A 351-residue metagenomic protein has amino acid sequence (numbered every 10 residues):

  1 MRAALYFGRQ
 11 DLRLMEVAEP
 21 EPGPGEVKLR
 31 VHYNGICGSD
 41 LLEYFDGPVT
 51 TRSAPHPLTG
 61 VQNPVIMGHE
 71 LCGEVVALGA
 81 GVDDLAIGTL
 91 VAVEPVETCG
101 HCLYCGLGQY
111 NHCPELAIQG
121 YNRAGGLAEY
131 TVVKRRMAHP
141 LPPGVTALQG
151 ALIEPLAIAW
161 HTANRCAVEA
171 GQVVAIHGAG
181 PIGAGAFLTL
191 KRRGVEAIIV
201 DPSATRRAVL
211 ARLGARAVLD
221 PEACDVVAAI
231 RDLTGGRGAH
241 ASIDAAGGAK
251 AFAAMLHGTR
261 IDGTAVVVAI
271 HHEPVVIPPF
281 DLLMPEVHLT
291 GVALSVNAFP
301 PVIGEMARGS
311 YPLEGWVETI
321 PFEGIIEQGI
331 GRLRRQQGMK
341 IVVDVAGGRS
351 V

Functional and structural regions predicted by a protein language model:
R2, E16, R30, C72-E74 (+1 more regions): Residues located in well-ordered beta-strands
P20-N34, V49-L103, P142-G144: Glycine-rich beta-strand-centered segment in the early N-terminal region that forms part of a ligand/cofactor-binding
P57-H69, E97-H177: NAD(P)H dinucleotide-binding glycine-rich loop of Rossmann-like/cofactor-binding domains, especially the beta1-alpha1
V145-A223, A228: Mid-domain Rossmann-like dinucleotide-binding core that forms the NAD(H)/NADP(H) cofactor-binding site
C166, R212-H288, R349-V351: Glycine-rich cofactor phosphate-binding loops and adjacent beta1-alpha1 units of small-molecule cofactor enzyme domains
D201, A269, A293: Conserved acidic E/D residue at the C-terminus of a beta-strand in Rossmann-like folds
A253-H257, V296, P300-V351: C-terminal hydrophobic helical "lid"/dimerization subdomain of Rossmann-like NAD(P)H-dependent oxidoreductases
